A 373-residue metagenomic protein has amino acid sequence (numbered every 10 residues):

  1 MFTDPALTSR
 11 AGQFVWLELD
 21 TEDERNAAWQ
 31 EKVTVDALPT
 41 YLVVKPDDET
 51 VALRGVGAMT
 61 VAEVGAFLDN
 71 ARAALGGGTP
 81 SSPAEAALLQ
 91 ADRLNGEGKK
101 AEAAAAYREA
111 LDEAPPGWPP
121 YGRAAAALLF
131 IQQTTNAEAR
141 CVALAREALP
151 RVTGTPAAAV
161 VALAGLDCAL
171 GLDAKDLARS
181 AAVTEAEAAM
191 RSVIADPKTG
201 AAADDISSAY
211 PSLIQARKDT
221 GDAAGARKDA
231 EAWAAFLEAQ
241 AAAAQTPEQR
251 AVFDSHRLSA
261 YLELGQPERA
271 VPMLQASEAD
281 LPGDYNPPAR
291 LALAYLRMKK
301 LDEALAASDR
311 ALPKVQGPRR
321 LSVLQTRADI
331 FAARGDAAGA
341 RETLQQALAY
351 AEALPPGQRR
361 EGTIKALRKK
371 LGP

Functional and structural regions predicted by a protein language model:
F2-N26, V35: Thiol-based oxidoreductase modules, predominantly thioredoxin-like and allied folds used for disulfide exchange
V35-G77: Non-catalytic, surface beta->alpha helical segment in thiol-disulfide oxidoreductase systems
G76-G78, L111-R123, E147-V160, A189-I206 (+3 more regions): Flexible helix-coil transition and linker loops at the boundaries of alpha-helical arrays
S82-E113: Alpha-helical segment of the N-proximal tetratricopeptide repeat
E97, T135, L172-D176, T220 (+3 more regions): Structural motif corresponding to the intra-repeat A-B loop/turn of tetratricopeptide repeats
E102-A110, A137-V152, D176-D196, A224-Q240 (+3 more regions): Alpha-helical repeat scaffolds
